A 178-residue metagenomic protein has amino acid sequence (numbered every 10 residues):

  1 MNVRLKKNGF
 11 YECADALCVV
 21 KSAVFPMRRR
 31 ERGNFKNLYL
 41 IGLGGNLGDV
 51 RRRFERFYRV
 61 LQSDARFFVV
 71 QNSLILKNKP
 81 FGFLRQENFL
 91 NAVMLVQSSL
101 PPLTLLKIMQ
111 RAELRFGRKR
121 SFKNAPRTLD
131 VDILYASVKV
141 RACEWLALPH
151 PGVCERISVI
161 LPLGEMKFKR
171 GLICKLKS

Functional and structural regions predicted by a protein language model:
V3-K6, Y11-R28, P80-F89, L100-L106 (+1 more regions): Flexible, gly/pro- and Lys/Arg-enriched active-site loops
R28-N34: Short boundary motifs at domain starts and secondary-structure transition points
N34-L38, F89: Short gly/pro-enriched beta-turn/loop segments at secondary-structure junctions
L38-G45: Active-site-flanking beta-strand signature of metal-NTP-handling nucleotidyl enzymes and homologous cyclase-like
L43, N72, A92-M94, V131-Y135: A structural signal for short, well-ordered beta-strand segments
G45-R51, K139: Short acidic, Gly/Ser-rich segments with clustered Asp/Glu that frequently serve as metal-coordination loops in enzyme
R53-P101: Short, surface-exposed acidic-centric catalytic microdomains
